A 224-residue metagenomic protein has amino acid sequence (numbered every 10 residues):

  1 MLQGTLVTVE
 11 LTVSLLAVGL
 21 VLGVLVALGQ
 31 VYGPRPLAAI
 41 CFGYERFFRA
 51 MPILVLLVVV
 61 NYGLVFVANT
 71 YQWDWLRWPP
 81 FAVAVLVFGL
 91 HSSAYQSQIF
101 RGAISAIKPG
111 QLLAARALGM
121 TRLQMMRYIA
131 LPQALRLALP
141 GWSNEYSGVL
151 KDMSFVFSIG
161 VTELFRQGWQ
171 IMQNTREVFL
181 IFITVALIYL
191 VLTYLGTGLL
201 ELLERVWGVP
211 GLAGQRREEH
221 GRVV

Functional and structural regions predicted by a protein language model:
M1-V224: Transmembrane alpha-helices and adjacent helix-loop boundaries
